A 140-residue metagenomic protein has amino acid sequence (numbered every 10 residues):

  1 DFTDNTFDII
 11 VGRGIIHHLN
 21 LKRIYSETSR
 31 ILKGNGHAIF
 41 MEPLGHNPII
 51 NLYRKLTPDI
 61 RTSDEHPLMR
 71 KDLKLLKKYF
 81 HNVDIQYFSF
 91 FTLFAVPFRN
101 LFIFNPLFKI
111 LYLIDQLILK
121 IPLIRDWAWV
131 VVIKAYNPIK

Functional and structural regions predicted by a protein language model:
D1-I10: A short acidic, Gly/Pro-enriched loop at the edge of an enzyme's catalytic core that lines a small-molecule cofactor
I9-K22: A short SAM/SAH-binding and catalytic strip from SAM-dependent methyltransferases
N20, K33, K77, H81: Short conserved AdoMet
K22-H37: A short glycine-rich, Lys/Arg-flanked "PGG" loop and its adjoining helix->strand segment in the class I
H37-R61: Conserved class I S-adenosyl-L-methionine
E65-Q86: Short alpha-helix
Y87-K140: A C-terminal cap/extension of S-adenosyl-L-methionine-dependent methyltransferases that defines the acceptor-substrate
